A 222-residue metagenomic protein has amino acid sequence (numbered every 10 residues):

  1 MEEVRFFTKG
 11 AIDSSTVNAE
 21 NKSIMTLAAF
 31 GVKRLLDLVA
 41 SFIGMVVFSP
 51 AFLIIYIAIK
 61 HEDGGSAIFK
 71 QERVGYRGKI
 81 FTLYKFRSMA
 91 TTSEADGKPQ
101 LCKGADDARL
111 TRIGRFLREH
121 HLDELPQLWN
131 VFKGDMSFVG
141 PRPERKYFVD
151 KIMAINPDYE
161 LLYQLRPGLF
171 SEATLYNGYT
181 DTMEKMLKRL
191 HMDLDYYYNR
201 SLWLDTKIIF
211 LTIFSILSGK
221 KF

Functional and structural regions predicted by a protein language model:
E2-F42, A67-Q71, N177-L202: Glycine-rich flexible loop motifs, especially short His-Gly-Gly/GGXG/HXGH segments used as catalytic or interaction
E2-K9, F69-R109, F170-R189: Short, glycine-rich, amphipathic interfacial segments at transmembrane boundaries or analogous
K22-S93, N130, L202-F222: A hydrophobic, helix-centered structural microdomain
S23-I24, E160-F222: C-terminal terminal-structure detector
D63-S66, A105, V131, P167 (+2 more regions): A generic fold-level signal
G65-S66, Y76-K79, R115, D135 (+3 more regions): Gly/Ser/Thr-rich helix-start
K103-R166, I209-T212, I216: A short, structured surface patch at a secondary-structure boundary
